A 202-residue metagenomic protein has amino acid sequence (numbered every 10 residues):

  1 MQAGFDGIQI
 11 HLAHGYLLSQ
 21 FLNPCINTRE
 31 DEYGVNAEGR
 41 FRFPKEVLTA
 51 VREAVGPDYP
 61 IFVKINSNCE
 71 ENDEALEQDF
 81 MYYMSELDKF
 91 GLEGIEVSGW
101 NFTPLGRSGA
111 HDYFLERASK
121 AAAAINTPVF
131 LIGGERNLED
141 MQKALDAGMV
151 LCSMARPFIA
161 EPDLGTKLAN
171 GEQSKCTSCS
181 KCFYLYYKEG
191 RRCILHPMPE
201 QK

Functional and structural regions predicted by a protein language model:
M1-K202: Flavin-dependent oxidoreductase catalytic cores
